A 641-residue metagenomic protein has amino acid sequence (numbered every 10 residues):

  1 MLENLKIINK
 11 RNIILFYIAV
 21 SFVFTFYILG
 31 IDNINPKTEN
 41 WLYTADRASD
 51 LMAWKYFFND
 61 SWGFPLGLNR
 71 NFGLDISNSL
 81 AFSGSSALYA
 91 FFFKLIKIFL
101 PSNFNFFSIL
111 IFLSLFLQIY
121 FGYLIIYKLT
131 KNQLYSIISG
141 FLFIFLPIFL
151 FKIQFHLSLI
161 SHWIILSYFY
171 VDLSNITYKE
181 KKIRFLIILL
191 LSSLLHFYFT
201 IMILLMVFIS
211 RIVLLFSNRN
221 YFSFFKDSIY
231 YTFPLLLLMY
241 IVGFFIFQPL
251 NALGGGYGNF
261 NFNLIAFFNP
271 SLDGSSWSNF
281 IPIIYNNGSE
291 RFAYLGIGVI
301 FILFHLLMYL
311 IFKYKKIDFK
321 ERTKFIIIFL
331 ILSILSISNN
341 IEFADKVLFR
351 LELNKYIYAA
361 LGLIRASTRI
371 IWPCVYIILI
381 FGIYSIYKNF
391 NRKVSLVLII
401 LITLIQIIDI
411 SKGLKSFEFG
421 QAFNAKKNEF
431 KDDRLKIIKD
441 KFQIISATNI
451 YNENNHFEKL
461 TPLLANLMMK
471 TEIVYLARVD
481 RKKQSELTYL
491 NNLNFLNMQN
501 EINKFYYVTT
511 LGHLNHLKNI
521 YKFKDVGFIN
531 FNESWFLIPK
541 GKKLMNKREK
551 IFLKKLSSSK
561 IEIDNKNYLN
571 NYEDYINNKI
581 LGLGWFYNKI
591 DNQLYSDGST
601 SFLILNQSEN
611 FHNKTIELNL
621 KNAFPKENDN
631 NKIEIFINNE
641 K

Functional and structural regions predicted by a protein language model:
M1-N35, K226-F233, I311-I328: Start-transfer (signal-anchor) and selected internal transmembrane alpha helices of multi-pass inner/ER membrane
F22-Q118, L146-P147, H156, I160 (+1 more regions): Membrane-interface coil-to-helix junctions
F26-D32, W62, I137-F155, L238-P249 (+3 more regions): Membrane-interface helix-loop junctions at the exits of transmembrane helices
T44, L238-Y309: Periplasmic/ER-lumenal interhelical loops and adjacent helix-loop junctions in multi-pass membrane proteins
A81-S86, N105-L115, L142-S167, L194-M202 (+2 more regions): Membrane-interface micro-motifs in multi-pass membrane enzymes
F112, F116-I125, L134-I176, K181-L214 (+2 more regions): Membrane-embedded helix bundles of polyisoprenyl
I201-P234, L306-I317: Perimembrane helix-loop-helix junctions
K436-I437, L476-K641: C-terminal luminal/periplasmic domains and tails of membrane-associated envelope-modifying transferases
